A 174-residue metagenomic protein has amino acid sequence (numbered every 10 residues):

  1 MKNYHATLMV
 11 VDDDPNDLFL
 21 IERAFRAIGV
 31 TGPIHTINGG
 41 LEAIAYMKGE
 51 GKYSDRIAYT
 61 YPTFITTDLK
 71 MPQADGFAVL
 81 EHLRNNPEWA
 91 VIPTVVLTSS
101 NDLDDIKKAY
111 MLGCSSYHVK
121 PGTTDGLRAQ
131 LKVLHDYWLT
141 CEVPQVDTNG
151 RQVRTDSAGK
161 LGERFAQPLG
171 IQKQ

Functional and structural regions predicted by a protein language model:
M1-M9, P15-H35, L41, K48 (+2 more regions): Non-catalytic signal-transmission and effector/linker regions of two-component phosphorelay proteins
R56-T60, R84-V91, L112: Conserved phosphotransfer cores of two-component systems
D68, T98: Active-site residues of response regulator receiver
M71: Receiver (REC) domain active-site loop signature in two-component systems and cognate sites in sensor histidine kinases
N101-D104: Conserved phosphotransfer active-site motifs of two-component signaling proteins, especially the receiver
S115: Short, glycine/charged-rich "phosphate-handling" switch motifs in NTP-dependent and phosphotransfer domains
K120: A Lys-centered signature of the CheY-like receiver
